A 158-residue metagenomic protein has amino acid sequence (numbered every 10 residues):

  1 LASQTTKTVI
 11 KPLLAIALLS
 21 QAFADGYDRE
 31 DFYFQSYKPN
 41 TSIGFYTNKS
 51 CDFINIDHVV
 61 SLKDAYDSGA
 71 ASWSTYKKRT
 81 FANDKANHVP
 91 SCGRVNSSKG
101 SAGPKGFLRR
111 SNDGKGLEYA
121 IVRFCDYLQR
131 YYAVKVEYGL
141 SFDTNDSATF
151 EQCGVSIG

Functional and structural regions predicted by a protein language model:
L1-T6: N-terminal secretory signal peptides that target proteins for export/translocation
K7-A24: Cleavable N-terminal signal peptides of Sec/SRP-targeted secreted and luminal proteins
K11, H88-S91, K135: Functionally constrained cores in energy, signaling, and assembly domains
K11, K78-R79, E118: A general structural-boundary detector
P12-L14, N48, V59, Q129: Generic hydrophobic-segment detector
F23-G100: Betabetaalpha-Me/HNH-type nuclease active-site subdomain
S98-G158: C-terminal, well-folded lobe of enzymatic/effector domains
